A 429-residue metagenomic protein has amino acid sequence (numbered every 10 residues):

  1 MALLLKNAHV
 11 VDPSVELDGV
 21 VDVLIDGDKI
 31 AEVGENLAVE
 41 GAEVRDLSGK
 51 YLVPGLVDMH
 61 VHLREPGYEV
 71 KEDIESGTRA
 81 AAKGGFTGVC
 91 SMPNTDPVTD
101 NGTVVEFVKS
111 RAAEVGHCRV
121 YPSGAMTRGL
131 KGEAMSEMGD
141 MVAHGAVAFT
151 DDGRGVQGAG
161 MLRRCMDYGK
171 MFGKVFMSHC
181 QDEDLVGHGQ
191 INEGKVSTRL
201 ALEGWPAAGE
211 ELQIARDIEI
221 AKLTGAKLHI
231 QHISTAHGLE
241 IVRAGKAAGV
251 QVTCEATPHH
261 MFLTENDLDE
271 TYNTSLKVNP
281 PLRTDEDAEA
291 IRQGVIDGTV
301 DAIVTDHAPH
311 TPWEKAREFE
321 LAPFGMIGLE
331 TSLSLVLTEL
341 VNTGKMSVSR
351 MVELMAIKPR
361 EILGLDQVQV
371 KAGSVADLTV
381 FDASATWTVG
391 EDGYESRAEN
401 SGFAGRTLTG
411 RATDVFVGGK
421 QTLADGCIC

Functional and structural regions predicted by a protein language model:
M1-V39: N-terminal metal-binding scaffold of metallo-dependent hydrolase/deaminase domains
A8, V23, D28, G49 (+16 more regions): Divalent metal-coordination and catalytic microenvironments
N36-V53: Active-site metal-binding motif and surrounding structural segment of the metallo-beta-lactamase
S48-A112: Metal-associated gating/positioning segment near the N- to mid-region
G102-R119, D167-S178, L335: Alpha-helix-loop-beta-strand connector modules within alpha/beta enzyme cores
M135-I303: Histidine/acidic residue-rich metal-binding segments in metalloenzymes
R199-K227, G294-D297, D301-I303, A308-F381: His/Asp/Glu-enriched, well-ordered alpha-helical/loop segment that forms or immediately abuts the divalent-metal
E318-L321, V375-C427: C-terminal cap of metal-dependent C-N hydrolases
